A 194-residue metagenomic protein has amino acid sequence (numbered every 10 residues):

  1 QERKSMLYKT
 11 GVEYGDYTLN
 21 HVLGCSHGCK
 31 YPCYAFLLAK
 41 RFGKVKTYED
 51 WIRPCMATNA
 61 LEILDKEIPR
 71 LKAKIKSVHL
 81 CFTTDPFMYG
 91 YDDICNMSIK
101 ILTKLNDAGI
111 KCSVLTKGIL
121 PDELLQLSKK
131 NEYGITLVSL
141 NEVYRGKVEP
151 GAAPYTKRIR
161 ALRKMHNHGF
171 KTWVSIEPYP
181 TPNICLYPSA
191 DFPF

Functional and structural regions predicted by a protein language model:
Q1-S26, K30-S77: N-terminal [4Fe-4S]-dependent radical SAM core
N59-F194: Conserved AdoMet/S-adenosylmethionine-binding subsite of the radical SAM
